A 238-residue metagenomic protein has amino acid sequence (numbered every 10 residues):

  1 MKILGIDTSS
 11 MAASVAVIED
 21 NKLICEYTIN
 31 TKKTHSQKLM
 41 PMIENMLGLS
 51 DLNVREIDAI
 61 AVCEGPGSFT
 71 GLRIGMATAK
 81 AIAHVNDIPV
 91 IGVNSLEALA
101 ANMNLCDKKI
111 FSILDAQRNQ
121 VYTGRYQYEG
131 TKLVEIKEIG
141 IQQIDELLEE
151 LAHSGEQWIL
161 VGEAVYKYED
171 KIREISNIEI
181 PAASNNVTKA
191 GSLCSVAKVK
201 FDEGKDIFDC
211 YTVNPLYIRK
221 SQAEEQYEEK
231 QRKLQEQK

Functional and structural regions predicted by a protein language model:
M1-E64: N-terminal beta-alpha supersecondary unit
I3-G5, A61, G71, I110-I113: Short glycine-aspartate micro-motif
A12-I18, V121-R125, L216: Short beta-strand scaffold segments in enzyme catalytic cores
K22, T34, P89-V187: Surface "functional belts" at beta-alpha junctions
S50-R55, H84-S95, K205-D206: Phosphate-handling active-site elements
A59-V90: DPxDG-like acidic metal-binding loop motif
P181-K238: Acyltransferase
